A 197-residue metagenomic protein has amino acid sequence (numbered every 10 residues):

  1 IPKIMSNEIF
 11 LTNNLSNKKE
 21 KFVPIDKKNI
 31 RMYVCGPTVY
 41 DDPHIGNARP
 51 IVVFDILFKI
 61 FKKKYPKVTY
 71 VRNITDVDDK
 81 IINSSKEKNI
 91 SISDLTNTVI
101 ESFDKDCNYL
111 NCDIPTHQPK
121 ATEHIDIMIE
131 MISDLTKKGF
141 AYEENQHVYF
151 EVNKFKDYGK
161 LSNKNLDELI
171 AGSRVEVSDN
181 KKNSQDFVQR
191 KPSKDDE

Functional and structural regions predicted by a protein language model:
I1-E197: NTP-dependent nucleotidyl-transfer catalytic core
